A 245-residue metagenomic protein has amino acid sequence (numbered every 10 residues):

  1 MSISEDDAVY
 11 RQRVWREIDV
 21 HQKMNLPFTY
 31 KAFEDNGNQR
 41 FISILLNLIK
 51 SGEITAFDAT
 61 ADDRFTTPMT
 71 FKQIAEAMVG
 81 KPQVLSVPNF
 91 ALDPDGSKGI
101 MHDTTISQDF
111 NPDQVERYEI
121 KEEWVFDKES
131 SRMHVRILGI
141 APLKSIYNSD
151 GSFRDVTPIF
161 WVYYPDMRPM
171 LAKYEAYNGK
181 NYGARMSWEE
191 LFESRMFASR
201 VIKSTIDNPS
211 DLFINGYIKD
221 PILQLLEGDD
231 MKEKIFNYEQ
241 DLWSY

Functional and structural regions predicted by a protein language model:
M1-E129, Y147, P165-Y245: A domain-level signal for the mature, folded cores of soluble proteins
D113-V115, V135-I137, T157-I159: Extracytoplasmic
R132, I137-D150, R154: Extended serine/threonine-enriched, polar tracts that run as long, contiguous segments within proteins
L138, P158, N178-Y182: Generic alpha-helical propensity signal that fires on short helical segments and nearby coil/disordered stretches
D150-D166: Short linear, low-complexity motifs centered on an aromatic residue
